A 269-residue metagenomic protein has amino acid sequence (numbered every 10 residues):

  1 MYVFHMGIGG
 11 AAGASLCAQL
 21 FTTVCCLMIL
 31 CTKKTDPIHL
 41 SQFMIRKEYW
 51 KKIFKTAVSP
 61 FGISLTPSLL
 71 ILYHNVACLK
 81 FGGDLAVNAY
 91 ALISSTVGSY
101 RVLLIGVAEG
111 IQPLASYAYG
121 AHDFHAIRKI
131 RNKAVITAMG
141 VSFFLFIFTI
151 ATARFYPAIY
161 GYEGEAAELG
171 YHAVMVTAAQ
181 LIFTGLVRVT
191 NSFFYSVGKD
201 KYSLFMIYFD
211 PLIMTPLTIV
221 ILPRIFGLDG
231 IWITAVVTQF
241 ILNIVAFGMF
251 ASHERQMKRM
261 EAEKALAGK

Functional and structural regions predicted by a protein language model:
M1-M6, S68-S95, S99, Y117-A118 (+2 more regions): Helix-terminus/linker motif at the lipid-water interface of multi-pass membrane proteins
Y2-V3, L27, L72-A77, S99 (+3 more regions): Alpha-helical transmembrane segments of multipass membrane proteins
V3-V58, A115-Q180, I221-K269: Short alpha-helical transmembrane segments in multi-pass integral membrane proteins
A11-A12, V87, D200-L204, I231-W232: Alpha-helical transmembrane segments and their helix-entry boundary regions
L16, P60-S68, G98-I105, S142-F146 (+5 more regions): Residue-level hotspots within the lipid-embedded alpha helices of multi-pass solute transporters
C25-M28, Q42-Y73, C78, S99 (+4 more regions): Hydrophobic faces of transmembrane alpha-helices in multi-pass small-molecule transporters and flippases across diverse
A89-A153, T184-M206: Small-residue-rich hydrophobic transmembrane alpha-helices
L92, G98-Y100, G164-T190, P216: Alpha-helical transmembrane segments of multi-pass membrane proteins
